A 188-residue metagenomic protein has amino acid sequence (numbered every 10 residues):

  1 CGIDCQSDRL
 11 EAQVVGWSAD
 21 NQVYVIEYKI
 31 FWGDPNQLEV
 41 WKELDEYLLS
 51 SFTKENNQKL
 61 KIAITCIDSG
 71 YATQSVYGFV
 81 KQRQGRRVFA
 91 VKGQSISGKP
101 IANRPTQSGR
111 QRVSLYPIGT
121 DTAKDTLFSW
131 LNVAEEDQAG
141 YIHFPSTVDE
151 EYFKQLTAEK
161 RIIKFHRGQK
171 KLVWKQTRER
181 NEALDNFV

Functional and structural regions predicted by a protein language model:
C1-Q6: Two-metal-ion RNase H-like nuclease active-site motif
A12-V14: Short beta-strand scaffold segments in enzyme catalytic cores
G16-S18: Short, solvent-exposed amphipathic alpha-helical segments in soluble enzyme and RNA/protein-processing domains
N21-R167: Mg2+-dependent endonuclease catalytic cores in nucleic-acid-processing enzymes, primarily RNase H-like
T157-V188: Extracellular low-complexity, Gly/Ser/Thr-rich intrinsically disordered linkers and protease-sensitive activation/hinge
